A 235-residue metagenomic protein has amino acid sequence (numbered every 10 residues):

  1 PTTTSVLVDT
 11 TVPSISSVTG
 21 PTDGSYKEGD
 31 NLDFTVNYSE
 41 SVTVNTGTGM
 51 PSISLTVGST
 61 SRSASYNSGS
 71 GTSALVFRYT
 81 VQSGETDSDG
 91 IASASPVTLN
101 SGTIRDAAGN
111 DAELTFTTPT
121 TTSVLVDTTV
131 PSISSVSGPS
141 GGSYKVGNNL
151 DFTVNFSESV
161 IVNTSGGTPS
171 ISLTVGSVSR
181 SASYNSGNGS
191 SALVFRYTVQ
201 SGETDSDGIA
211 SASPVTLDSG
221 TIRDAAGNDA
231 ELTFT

Functional and structural regions predicted by a protein language model:
P1-P13, T115-P131, F234-T235: Flexible, low-complexity linkers/stalks enriched in Thr/Pro that connect modular domains
P1-T3, N31-D33, A74-V76, N149-D151 (+1 more regions): Intrinsic-disorder/low-complexity, polar/charged segments enriched in Ser/Thr/Lys/Arg/Asp/Glu/Gln
L7-V8, D23-K27, S65-S70, G142-K145 (+1 more regions): Tandem-repeat/low-complexity and Cys-motif detector
T10, E40, V57, V81-G84 (+4 more regions): Non-catalytic surface loops within mature trypsin-like serine protease
P13-K27, P131-K145: Short, solvent-exposed loop/edge segments of extracellular or virion-exposed proteins
S17, S101-T103, S123, S135 (+1 more regions): Extracellular/lumenal ectodomain signal focusing on beta-strand-rich modules and carbohydrate-recognition contexts
F34-Y66, L99-G102, L150-T153, S157-Y184 (+1 more regions): Short, surface-exposed alpha-helix to beta-strand junction/turn motifs within ectodomains of secreted and cell-envelope
G49-S54, A74-A107, A112-F116, G167-S172 (+2 more regions): Contiguous beta-strand segments of beta-sheet-rich domains
